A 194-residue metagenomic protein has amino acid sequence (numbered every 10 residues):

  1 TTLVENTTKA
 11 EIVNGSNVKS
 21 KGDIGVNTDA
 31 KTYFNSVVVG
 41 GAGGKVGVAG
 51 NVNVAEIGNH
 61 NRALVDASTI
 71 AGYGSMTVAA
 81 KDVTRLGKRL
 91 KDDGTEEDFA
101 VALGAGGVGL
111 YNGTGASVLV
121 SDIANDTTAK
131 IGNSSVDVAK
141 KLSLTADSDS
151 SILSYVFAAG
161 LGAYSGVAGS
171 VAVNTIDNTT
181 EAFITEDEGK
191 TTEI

Functional and structural regions predicted by a protein language model:
T1-I194: Low-complexity, glycine- and small/polar-enriched segments
